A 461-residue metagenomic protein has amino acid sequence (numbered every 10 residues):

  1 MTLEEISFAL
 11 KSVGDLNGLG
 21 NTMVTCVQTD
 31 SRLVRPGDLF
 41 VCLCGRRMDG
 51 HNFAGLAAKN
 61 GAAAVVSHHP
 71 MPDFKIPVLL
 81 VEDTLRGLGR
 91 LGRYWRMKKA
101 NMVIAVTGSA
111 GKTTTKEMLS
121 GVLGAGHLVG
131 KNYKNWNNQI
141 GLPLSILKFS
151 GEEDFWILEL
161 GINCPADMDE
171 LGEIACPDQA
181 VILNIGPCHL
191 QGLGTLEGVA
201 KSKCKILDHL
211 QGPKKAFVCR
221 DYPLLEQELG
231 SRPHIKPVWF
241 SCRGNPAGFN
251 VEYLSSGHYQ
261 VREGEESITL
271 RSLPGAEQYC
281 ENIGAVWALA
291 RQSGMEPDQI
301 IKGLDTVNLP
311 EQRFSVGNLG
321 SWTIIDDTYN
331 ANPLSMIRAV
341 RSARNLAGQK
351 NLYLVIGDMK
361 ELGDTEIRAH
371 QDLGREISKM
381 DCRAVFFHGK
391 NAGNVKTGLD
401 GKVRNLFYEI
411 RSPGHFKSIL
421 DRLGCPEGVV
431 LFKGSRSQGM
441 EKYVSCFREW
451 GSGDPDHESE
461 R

Functional and structural regions predicted by a protein language model:
T2-T107, T114-A125, L147, P413-L423: Short, basic phosphate-binding NTP loop
E4-F8, G87-R220, L224-I235, R422 (+1 more regions): Phosphate-binding loop of NTP-binding sites
L10, A58, S67-K75, V181-I324 (+3 more regions): Acidic, Mg2+-coordinating active-site environments of NTP-dependent enzymes
S31-C42, V129, L144-W156, V340-G363: Mobile, glycine- and charge-enriched loop segments and immediately flanking short secondary-structure elements within
R47-M48, L309-P310, T328-K402, G453-R461: Active-site beta-alpha connecting loops in nucleotide-dependent enzymes
A54-K59, G172-E173, S378: Non-catalytic positions within long, well-ordered alpha-helices that form the structural scaffold/packing of enzyme
V106, E311-F314, S437, E441-K442: ATP-dependent carboxylate/acyl-activation modules
E409, C425-R448, D454, E460-R461: Peripheral docking tails and interdomain loops at the edges of cofactor- or intermediate-handling domains
